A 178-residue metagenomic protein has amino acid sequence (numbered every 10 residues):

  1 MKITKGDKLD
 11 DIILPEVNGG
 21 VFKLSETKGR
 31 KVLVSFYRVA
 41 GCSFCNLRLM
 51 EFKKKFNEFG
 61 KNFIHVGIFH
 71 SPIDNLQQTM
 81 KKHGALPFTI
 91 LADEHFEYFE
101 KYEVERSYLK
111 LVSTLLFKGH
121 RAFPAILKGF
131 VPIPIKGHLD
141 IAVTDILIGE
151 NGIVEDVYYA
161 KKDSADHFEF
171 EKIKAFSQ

Functional and structural regions predicted by a protein language model:
M1-L24: N-terminal "domain-start" segment that seeds a small globular fold
L9-D10, L33, A142-T144: Short loop/turn microsegments at loop-to-beta-strand junctions
L24-K53: Short active-site neighborhood of thiol/selenol oxidoreductases, capturing the structured segment around
Y37, F69, G149: Short beta-strand/turn micro-motifs composed of small residues that flank or help shape donor/cofactor-binding pockets
N46, Q77, H167-F170: Conserved strand-to-helix beginnings and helix N-cap segments that scaffold or border functional pockets
R48-K101, S107: Structural microenvironment flanking redox-active thiols in thiol-disulfide oxidoreductases
D93-D163: Thiol/selenol-based redox catalytic cores and closely related redox-interacting motifs
D163-Q178: A short, polar/charged loop-to-alpha-helix boundary motif
